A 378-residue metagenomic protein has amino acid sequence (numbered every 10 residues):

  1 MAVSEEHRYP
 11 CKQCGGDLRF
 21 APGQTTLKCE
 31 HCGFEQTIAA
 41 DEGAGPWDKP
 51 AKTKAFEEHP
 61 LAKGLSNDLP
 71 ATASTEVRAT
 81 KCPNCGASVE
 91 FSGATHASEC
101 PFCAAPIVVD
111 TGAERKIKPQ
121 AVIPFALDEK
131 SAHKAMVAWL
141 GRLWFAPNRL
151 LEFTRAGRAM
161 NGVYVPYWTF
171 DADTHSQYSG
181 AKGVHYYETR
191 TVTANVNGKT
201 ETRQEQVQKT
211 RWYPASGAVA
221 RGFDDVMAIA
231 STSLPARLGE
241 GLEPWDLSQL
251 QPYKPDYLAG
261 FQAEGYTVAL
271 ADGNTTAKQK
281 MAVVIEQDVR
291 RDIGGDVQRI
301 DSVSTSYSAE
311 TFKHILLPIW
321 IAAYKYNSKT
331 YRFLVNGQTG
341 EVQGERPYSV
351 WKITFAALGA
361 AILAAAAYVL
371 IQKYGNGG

Functional and structural regions predicted by a protein language model:
M1-A2, Q13-F20, S66-A73, N84-F91: Short, intrinsically disordered, charge-biased short linear motifs at domain edges
E6-R8, T26, V77-A79, A97: Residues immediately within or flanking Cys/His clusters that coordinate Zn2+ in small zinc-binding modules
C11-C14, C29-C32, C82-C85, C100-C103: Short cysteine-rich clusters marking metal-coordination/redox-active sites
F20-A21, I38-A39, F91-S92, V109-D110: Short, non-ligating residues that shape and space the ligands of small metal-coordination modules and catalytic
Q24-A39, E99, I107: Hydrophobic or amphipathic alpha-helical targeting/insertion segments
W47-L61: General zinc-binding finger modules coordinated by cysteine/histidine
S74, I117-K325, T330, Q372-G378: Charged, low-complexity helical/coil segments in non-catalytic cytosolic or luminal regions
F170, K313-A364: Extended hydrophobic
